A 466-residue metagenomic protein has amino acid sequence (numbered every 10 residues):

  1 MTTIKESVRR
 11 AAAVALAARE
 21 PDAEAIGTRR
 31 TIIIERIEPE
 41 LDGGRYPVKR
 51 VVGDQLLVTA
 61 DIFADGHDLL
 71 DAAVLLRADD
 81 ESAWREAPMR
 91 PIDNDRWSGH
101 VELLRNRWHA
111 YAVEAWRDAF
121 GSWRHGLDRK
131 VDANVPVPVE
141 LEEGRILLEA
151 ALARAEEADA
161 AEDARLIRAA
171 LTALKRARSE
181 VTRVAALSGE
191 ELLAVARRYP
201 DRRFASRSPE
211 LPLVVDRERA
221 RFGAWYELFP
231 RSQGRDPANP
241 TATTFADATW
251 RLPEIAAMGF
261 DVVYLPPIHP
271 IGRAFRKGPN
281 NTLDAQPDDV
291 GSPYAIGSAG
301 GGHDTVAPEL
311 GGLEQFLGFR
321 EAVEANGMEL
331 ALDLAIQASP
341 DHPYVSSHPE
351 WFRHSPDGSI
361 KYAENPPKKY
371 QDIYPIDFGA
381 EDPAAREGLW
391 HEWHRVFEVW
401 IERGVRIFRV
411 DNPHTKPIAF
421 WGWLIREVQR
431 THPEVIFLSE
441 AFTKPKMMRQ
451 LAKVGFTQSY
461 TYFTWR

Functional and structural regions predicted by a protein language model:
M1, R29-I34, E38, E81 (+4 more regions): Intrinsically disordered, low-complexity regions
T2-R30, R36-P39, V51-R77, A83-M328 (+1 more regions): N-terminal structural segment of carbohydrate-active enzymes
L41-G43, A441: Short, well-ordered turn and helix-capping elements at secondary-structure junctions
G44-K49: Short beta-strand segments of immunoglobulin-like
V290-E321, N326-M328, A338-R466: Alpha-amylase-like alpha-glycosidases and glucanotransferases acting on alpha-linked glucans and related
